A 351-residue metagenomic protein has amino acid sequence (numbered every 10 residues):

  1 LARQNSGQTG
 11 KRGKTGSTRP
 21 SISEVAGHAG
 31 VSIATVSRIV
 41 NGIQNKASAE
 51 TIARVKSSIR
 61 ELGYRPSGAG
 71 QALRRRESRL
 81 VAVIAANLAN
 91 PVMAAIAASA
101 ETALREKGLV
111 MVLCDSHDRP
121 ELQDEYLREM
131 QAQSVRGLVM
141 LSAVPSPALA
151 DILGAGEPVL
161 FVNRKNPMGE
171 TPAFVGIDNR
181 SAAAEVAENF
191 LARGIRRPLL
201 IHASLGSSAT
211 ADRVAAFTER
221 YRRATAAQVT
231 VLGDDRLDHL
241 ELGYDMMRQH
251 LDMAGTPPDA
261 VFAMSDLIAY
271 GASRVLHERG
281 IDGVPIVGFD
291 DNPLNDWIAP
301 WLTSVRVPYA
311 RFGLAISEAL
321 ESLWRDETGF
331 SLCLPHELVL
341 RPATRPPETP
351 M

Functional and structural regions predicted by a protein language model:
L1-E77: N-terminal helix-turn-helix DNA-binding module of bacterial transcription factors
L1-S17, R76-A192, H250-T256, A260: Alpha-helical recognition/docking segments in bacterial nutrient-uptake and carbohydrate-utilization systems
S58, S99-A103, D151-I152, D212-A224 (+2 more regions): Alpha-helical structural signal in soluble globular domains
E61-S67, E121, M140-A143, Y244-D245: Short gly/ser/thr-rich secondary-structure transition/capping motifs
A86-A95, L113-L122, R164, F174-E185 (+5 more regions): Hinge/beta->alpha junction and helix N-cap segments in small-molecule ligand-binding domains
S134-S142, L199-H202, L232, A254-S265 (+1 more regions): Periplasmic-binding protein-like
D252-M351: Flexible loop/turn connectors
